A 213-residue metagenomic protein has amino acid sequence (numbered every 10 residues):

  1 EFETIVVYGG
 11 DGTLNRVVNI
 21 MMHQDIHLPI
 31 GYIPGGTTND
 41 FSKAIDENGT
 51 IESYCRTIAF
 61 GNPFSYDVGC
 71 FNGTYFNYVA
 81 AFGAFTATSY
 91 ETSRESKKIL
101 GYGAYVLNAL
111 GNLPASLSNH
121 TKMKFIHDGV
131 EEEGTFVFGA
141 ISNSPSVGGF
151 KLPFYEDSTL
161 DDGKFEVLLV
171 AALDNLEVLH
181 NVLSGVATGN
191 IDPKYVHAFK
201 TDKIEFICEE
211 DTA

Functional and structural regions predicted by a protein language model:
E1-Y8, N15, N19-I20, Q24 (+1 more regions): ATP/NTP phosphate-donor binding region
G9-G10, I33, A80, A171: Small/polar loops that bind or transfer phosphate-bearing groups
V18-M21, K43-I45, L152-P153: Short amphipathic alpha-helical segments
H23-I141: Catalytic core of DAGKc-family lipid kinases
T86-T88, E133-T135, S146-K151, N175-L179: Short acidic/glycine-rich loop or secondary-structure boundary segments that cap or lie
S96-A104, V147-F150, E156-L176: Gly/Ser/Thr-rich active-site loops/lids in small-molecule metabolic enzymes that frequently grip phosphoryl groups
H127-D128, E133, T159-D162, L169-A213: ATP/nucleoside-binding phosphotransfer catalytic cores, i.e., glycine-rich phosphate-binding loops
A140-F150, A187-N190: Phosphate-binding core of ATP-grasp and ATP-grasp-like enzymes
